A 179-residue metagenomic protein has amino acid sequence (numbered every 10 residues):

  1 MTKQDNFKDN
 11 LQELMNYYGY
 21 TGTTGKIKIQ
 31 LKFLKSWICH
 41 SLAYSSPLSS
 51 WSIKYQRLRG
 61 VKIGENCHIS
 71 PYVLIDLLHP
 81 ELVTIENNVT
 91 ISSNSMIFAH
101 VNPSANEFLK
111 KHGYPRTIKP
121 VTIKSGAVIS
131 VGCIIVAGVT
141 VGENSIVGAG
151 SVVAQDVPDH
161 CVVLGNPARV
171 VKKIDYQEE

Functional and structural regions predicted by a protein language model:
M1-G60, V101-N106, G126, A168-E179: Terminal amphipathic alpha-helical/low-complexity segments used for targeting or macromolecular assembly
S46, H68-I69: Conserved short histidine dyad/triad with adjacent acidic residue
I53-K54, S70-V141, N166-A168, K172-E178: Flexible, glycine/small-residue-enriched loop-and-beta-strand segment within the central core of proteins
G142-S145, P158-H160: Conserved catalytic segment of ABC-fold P-loop ATPases
V147, G165: Conserved G/P- and acidic residue-centered "switch" motifs that form tight phosphate/ATP-binding loops in soluble
